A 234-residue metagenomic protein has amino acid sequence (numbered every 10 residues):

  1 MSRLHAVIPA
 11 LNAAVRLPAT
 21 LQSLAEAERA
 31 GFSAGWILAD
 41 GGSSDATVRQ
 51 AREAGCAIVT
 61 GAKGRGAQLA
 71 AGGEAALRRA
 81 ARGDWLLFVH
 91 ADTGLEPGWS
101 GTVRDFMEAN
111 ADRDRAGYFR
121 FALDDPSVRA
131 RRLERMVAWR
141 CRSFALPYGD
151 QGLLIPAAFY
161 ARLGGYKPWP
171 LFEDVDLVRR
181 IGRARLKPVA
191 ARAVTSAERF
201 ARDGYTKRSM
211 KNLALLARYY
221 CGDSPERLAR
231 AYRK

Functional and structural regions predicted by a protein language model:
N12-E28: Short, well-formed alpha-helical segments that are part of the catalytic scaffolds of diverse glycosyltransferases
F32-G42: Short beta-strand/loop segment that forms part of the nucleotide-sugar
D40-V48, T93: A conserved acidic beta->alpha catalytic loop
T60-R78: Glycine-rich, basic loop-to-helix element that forms the pyrophosphate-binding segment of sugar-nucleotide handling
L86: Short aromatic/hydrophobic "clamp" motif used to bind/position activated sugar donors
P97-V128: Conserved donor NDP-sugar-binding/catalytic core segment of glycosyltransferases
F159-L163, W169-K187, R192: A short, conserved alpha-helix in the catalytic core of glycosyltransferases
R179-K234: Hydrophobic helical membrane-anchoring modules
